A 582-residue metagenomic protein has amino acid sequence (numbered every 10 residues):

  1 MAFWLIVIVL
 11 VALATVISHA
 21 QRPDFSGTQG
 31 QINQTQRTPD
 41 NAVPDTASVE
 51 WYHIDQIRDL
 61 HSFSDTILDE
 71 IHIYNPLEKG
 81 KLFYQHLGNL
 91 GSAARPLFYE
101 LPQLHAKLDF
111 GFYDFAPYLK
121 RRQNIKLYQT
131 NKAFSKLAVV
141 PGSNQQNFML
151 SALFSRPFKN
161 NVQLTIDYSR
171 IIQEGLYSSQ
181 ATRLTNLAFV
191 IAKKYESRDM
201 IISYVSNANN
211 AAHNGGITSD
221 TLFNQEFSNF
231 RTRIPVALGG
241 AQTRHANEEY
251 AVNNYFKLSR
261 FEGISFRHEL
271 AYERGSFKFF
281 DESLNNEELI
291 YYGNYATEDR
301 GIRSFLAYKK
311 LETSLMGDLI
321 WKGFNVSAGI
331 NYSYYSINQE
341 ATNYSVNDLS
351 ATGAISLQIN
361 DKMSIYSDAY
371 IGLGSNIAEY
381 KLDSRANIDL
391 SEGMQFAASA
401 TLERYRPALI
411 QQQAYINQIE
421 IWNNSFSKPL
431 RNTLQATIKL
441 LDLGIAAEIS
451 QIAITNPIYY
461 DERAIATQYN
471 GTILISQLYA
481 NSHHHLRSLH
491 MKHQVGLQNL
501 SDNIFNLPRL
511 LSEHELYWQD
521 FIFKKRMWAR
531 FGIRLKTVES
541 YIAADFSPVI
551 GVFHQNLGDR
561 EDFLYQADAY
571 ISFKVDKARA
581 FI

Functional and structural regions predicted by a protein language model:
M1-G27, I264: Bacterial Sec-dependent N-terminal signal peptides
G27-N131: Acidic, small-polar-rich N-terminal luminal/periplasmic segments of exported/outer-membrane proteins
T46-S48, V140-P141, I171-V190, A237-N247 (+3 more regions): Outer-membrane beta-barrel proteins
H105, T130-K132, A246-S283, T297-I582: Exposed, low-structure sequence patches enriched in small/polar residues
L108-F110, Q123-L127, N131-L153, G175: Short strand-turn segments of transmembrane beta-barrel domains in outer membranes, especially the first one or two
G142, K159, S169-Q173, V205-N207 (+4 more regions): An acidic- and aromatic-residue-enriched active-site/binding cleft used to recognize and process polar
F148-R170, S179-N210: Transmembrane beta-barrel wall of Gram-negative outer-membrane proteins
A188, D199-V252, G275-E287, L306 (+1 more regions): Flexible loop and strand-edge segments within Gram-negative outer membrane beta-barrel domains
